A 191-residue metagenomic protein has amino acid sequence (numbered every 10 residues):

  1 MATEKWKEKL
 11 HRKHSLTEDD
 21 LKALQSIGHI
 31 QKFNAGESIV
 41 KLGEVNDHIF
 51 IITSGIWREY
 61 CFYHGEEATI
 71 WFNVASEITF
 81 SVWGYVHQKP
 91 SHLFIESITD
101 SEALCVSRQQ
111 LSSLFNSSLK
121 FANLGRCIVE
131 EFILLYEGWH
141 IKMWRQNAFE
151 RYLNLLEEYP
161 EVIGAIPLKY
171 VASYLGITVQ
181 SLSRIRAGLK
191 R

Functional and structural regions predicted by a protein language model:
M1-H29: Cyclic nucleotide-binding regulatory module and flanking cytosolic helices
W6, F132-I141: Short, Lys/Arg-enriched N-terminal segment that forms or immediately precedes the first helix of a structured domain
H29, I56-C61, I78, E102-A103: Short beta-strand segments in beta-sandwich/barrel cores
G36, D47-R58, A75-S76: Glycine- and acidic-residue-biased ligand/ion/polar-headgroup-sensing regions
I39-E44: Short phosphate-coordinating micro-motif centered on Lys-Gly-acidic
A68-C127: Cyclic-nucleotide recognition modules
Q146-R191: Phosphate-/nucleic-acid-contacting segments
